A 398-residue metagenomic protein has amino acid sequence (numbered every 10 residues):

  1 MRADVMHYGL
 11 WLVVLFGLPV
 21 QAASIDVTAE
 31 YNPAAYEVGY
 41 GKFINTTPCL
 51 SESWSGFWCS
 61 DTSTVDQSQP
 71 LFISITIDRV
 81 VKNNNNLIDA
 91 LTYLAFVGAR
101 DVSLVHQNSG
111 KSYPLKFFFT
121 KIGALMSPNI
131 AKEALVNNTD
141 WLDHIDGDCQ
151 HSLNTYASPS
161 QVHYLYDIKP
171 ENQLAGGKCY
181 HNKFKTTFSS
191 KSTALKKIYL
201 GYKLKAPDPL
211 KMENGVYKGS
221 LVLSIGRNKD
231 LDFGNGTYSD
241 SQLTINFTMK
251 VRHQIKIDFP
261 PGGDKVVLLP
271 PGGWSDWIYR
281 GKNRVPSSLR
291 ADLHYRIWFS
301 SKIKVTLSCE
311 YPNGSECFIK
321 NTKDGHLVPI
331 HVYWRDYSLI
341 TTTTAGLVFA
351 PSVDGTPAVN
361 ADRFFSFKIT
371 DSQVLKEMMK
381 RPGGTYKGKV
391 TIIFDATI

Functional and structural regions predicted by a protein language model:
M1-A22: Gram-negative bacterial Sec-dependent N-terminal signal peptides
G9-L12, S55, L142, S275-I278 (+1 more regions): Short linear interaction motif-like sites in intrinsically disordered regions of transcription factors
V13, P286, T356-N360: Sterically constrained small-residue positions within well-ordered secondary structures of folded domains
F16, F43, S53, D143 (+2 more regions): Processing junctions and N-termini across compartments
A22-E133, K203-P329, S366-K389, I393-I398: N-terminal small/polar-rich segments of proteins
A95-S190: A surface-exposed loop-and-adjacent beta-strand signature within N-terminal beta-sandwich domains that mediate ligand
C149-K218, N228-Y238, P351-K387, I398: Exposed beta-sheet edge/beta-hairpin loop segments within beta-rich domains
N313-D362: Outer membrane beta-barrel transmembrane domains
